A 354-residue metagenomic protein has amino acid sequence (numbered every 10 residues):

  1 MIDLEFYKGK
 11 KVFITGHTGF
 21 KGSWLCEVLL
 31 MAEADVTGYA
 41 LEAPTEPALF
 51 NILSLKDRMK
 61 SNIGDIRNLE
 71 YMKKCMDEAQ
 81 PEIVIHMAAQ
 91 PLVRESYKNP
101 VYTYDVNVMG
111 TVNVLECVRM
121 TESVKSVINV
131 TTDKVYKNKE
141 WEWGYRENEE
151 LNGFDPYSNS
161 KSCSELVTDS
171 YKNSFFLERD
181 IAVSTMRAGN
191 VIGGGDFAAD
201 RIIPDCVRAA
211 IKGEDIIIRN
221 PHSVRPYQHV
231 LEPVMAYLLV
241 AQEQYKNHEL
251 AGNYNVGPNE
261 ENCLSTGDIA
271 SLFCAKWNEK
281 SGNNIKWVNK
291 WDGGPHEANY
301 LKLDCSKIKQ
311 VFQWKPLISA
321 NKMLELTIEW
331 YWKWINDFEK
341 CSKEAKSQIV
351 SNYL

Functional and structural regions predicted by a protein language model:
M1-A188, A298-N299, W334, E344-Y353: N-terminal Rossmann-like NAD(P)+-binding domain of SDR-like oxidoreductases, especially those catalyzing
Y7, H17-G19, V84, Y171 (+6 more regions): Generic structural signal for small/hydrophobic residues in well-ordered secondary structure, especially within
V12, Y71, Y102, M109 (+4 more regions): Residue-level recognition of oxygen-bearing side chains
M31-G38, G64, N190, A210-L354: C-terminal substrate-binding subdomain of Rossmann-fold SDR/epimerase-dehydratase oxidoreductases
C163, V167-Y171, C206, I269 (+1 more regions): Hydrophobic alpha-helix immediately C-terminal to the catalytic Tyr-X-X-X-Lys motif of short-chain
G193: Flexible loop/cap residues within protein kinase catalytic domains
